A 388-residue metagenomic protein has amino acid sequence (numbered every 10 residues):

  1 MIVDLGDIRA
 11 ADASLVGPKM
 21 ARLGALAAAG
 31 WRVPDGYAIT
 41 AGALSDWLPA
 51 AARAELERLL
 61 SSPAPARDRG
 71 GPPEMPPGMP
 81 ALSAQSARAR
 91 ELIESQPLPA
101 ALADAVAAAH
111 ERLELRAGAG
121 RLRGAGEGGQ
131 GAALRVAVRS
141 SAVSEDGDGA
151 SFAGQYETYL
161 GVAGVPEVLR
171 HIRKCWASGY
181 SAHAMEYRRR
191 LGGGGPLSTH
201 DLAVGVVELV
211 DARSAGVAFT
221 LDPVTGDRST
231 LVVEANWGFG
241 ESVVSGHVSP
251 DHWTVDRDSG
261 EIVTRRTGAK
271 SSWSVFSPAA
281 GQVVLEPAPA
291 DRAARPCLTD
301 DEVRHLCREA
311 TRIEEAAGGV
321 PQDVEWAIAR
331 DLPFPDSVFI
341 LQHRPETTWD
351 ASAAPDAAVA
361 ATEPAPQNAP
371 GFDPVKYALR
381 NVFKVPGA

Functional and structural regions predicted by a protein language model:
M1-A203, S214, A294, L298-D301 (+7 more regions): N-terminal beta-alpha lobe that positions the nucleotide/phosphoryl donor in ATP/NTP-coupled carboxylate activation
G36, P223, V324-W326: Generic detector of well-ordered alpha-helical packing
R139, A150, Y159-G161, R170-I172 (+5 more regions): Beta-strand scaffold of nucleotide-dependent catalytic cores
A218, E325-A327, E346: Short acidic loop-to-beta-strand element that houses the catalytic metal-binding Asp/Glu of nuclease active sites
E234-P321, I328-D331, E363-A388: Conserved catalytic alpha/beta cores of large enzymes that bind or transform nucleotide phosphates and polynucleotides
E241-S245, W349-P355: Cytochrome P450 core scaffold surrounding the K-helix E-X-X-R motif and the conserved "meander" helix-loop region
D356-E363: Basic Lys/Arg-rich amphipathic helical interaction modules
